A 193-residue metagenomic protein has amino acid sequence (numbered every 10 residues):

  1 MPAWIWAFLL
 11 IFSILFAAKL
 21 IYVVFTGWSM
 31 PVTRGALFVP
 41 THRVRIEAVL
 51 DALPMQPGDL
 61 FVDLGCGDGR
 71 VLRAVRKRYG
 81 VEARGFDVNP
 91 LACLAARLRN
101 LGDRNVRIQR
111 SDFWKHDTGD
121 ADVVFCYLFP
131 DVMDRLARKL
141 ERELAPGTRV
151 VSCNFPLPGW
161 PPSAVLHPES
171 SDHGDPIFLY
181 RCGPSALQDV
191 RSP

Functional and structural regions predicted by a protein language model:
M1-Q56: S-adenosyl-L-methionine
P57-G67: Conserved class I S-adenosyl-L-methionine
D68-Y79: Conserved SAM-binding loop of SAM-dependent methyltransferases across substrates and taxa, primarily the Class I
E82-D87: Conserved SAM-binding motif I beta-strand of class I
A96-R97: Conserved SAM-binding loop
G102-F113: Conserved SAM-binding strand-loop segment of SAM-dependent methyltransferases
D122-R135: A short SAM/SAH-binding and catalytic strip from SAM-dependent methyltransferases
V132-P193: C-terminal substrate-binding/active-site "lid" region of AdoMet-derived donor-dependent transferases
